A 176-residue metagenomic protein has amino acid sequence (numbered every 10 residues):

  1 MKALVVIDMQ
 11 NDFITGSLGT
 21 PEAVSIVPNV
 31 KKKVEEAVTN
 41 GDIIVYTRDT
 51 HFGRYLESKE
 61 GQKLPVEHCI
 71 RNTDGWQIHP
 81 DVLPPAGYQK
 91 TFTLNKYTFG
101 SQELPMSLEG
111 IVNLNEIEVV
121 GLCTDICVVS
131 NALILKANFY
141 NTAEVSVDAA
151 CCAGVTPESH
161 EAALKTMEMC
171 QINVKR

Functional and structural regions predicted by a protein language model:
M1-T93, V155, E161, K165-M169 (+1 more regions): Active-site acidic carboxylates
A3, I43-V45, E116-E118, E144-S146: A structural signal for isolated positions on well-ordered beta-strands in alpha/beta enzyme cores
K32-E36, V129-Y140: Histidine-anchored nucleotide/phosphate-binding helix
D49, F99, A150-A153: Active-site beta-loop-alpha junctions enriched in small/polar residues
N72-I126: Internal catalytic-core helix/loop-beta-alpha segment that presents or stabilizes conserved functional determinants
A86-G87, F139-E144: Short helix-capping segments at alpha-helix termini
L104-S107, V129-A132, S159: A short secondary-structure junction signal
E118-D125, T142-P157: A short glycine-rich beta-strand->turn/loop micro-motif centered on a GG-aromatic cluster
